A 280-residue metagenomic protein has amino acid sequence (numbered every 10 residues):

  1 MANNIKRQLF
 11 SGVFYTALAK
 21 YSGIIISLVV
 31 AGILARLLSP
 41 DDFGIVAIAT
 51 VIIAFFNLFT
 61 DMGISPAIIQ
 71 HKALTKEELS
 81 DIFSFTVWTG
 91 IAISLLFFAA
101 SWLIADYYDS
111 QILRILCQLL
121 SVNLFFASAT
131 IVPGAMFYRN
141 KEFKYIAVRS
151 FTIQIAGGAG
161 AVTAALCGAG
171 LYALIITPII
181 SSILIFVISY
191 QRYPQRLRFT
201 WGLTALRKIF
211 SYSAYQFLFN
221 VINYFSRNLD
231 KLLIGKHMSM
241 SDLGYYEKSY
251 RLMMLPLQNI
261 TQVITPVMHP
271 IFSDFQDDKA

Functional and structural regions predicted by a protein language model:
M1-I5, L9, K144, V187-N228 (+3 more regions): Interhelical loop/hinge segments that connect adjacent transmembrane helices in multipass membrane
M1-S27, P66-I69, A73-S84, L113 (+3 more regions): N-terminal membrane topogenesis motif
A2-N3, R7, A35-A49, A73-F83 (+5 more regions): Membrane-interface helix-capping segments at transmembrane helix termini in multi-pass transporters
I5-M62, T89-S101, Q118, I153-V162 (+2 more regions): Signature of the first transmembrane helix
K6, F10, A67-K76, F126-S150 (+4 more regions): Membrane-interface junctions at transmembrane-helix termini in multi-pass inner-membrane proteins
L9-F10, G44, T75-W88, F210 (+3 more regions): Interfacial transmembrane-helix starts/ends
L58-K76, Y138-R139, S249, M253-A280: Helix-loop junctions and terminal segments of transmembrane helices in multi-pass membrane transport/translocation
S80-T89, I131-Q154, F219, N223-R227 (+2 more regions): Substrate-agnostic recognition of the 12-TM MFS/MFS-like secondary transporter fold
